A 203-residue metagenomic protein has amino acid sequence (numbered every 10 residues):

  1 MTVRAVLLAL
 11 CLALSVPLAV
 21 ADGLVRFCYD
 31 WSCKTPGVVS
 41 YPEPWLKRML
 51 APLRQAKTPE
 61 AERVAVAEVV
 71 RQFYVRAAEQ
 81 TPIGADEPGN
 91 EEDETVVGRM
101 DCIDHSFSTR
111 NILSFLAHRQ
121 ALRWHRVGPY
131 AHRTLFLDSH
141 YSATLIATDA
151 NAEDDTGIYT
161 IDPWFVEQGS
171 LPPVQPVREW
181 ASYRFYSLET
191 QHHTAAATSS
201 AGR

Functional and structural regions predicted by a protein language model:
M1-A5: Positively charged n-region of N-terminal signal peptides that target proteins for export
V6-S15: Bacterial N-terminal signal peptides
V16-A21: Sec/Tat signal peptide C-region and signal peptidase I cleavage site
T35-P36, P52-R63, E91-I103: Second-shell loop/turn segments in exported
W45-E79: N-terminal, post-signal-peptide region of Sec/Tat-exported proteins
V70-H125: Mid-length scaffold segments of soluble, non-membrane domains
S114-Y183: Hydrophobic/aromatic-rich core segments of domains that either
S182-R203: Low-complexity, Gly/Ser/Thr/Pro-rich intrinsically disordered linker/tail segments
